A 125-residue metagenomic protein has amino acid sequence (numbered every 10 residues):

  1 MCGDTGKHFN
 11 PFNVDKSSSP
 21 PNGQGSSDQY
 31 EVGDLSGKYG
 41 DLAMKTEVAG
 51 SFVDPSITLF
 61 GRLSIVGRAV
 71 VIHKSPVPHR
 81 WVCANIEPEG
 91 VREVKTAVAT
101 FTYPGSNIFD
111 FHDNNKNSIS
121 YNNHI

Functional and structural regions predicted by a protein language model:
M1-H124: N-terminal leader/targeting pre-sequences
